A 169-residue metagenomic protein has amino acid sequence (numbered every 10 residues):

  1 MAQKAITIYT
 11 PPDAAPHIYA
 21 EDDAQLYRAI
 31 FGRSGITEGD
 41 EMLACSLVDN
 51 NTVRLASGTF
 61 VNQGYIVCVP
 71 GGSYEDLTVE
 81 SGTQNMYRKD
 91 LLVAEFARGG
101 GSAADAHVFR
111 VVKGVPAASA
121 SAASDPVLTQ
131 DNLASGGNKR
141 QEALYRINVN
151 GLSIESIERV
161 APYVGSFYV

Functional and structural regions predicted by a protein language model:
M1-N62: N-terminal "first-domain core" detector
A5-Y9, L55-V169: Beta-strand-rich solenoidal segments
